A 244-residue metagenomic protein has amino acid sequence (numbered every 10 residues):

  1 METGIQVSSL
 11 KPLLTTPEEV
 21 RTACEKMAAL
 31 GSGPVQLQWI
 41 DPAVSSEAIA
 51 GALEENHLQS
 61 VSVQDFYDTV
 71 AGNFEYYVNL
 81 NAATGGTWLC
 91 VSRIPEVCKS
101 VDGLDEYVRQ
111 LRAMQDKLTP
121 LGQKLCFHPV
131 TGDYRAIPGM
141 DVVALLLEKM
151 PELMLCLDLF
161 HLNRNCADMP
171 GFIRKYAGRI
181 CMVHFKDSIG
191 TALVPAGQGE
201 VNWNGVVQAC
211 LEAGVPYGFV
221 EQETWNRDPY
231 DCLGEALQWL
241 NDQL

Functional and structural regions predicted by a protein language model:
M1-A83: N-terminal pre-domain/capping segments
M1-S9, L13-A28, A43, A82-G85 (+3 more regions): Histidine-acidic metal/acid-base catalytic patches
S9-K11, W39-D41, F66-T69, R93-V97 (+5 more regions): Active-site-proximal loop/turn and secondary-structure-junction residues that shape catalytic pockets, frequently
G33, Q59, T87, K124 (+1 more regions): Residue-level detector of anion-binding/catalytic polar loops
Q36, S62-Q64, C90, C126 (+3 more regions): Conserved beta-strand positions in the central sheet of alpha/beta enzyme cores
V70-E106, Q110: Glycine/small-residue-rich loop that forms an oxyanion/phosphate-binding "nest" at active or ligand-binding sites
Y107-K117, L121-G139: Conserved anion-binding
